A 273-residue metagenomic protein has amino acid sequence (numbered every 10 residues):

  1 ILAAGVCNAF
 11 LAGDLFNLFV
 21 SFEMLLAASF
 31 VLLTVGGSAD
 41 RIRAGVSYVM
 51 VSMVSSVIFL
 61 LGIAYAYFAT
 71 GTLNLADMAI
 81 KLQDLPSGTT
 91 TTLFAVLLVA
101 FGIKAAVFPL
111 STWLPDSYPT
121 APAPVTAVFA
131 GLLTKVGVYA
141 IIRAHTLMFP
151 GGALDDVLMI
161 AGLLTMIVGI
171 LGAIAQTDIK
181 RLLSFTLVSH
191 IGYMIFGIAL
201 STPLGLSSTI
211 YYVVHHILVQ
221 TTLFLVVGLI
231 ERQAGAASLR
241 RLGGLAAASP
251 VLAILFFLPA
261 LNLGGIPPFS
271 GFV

Functional and structural regions predicted by a protein language model:
I1-F16, S29-V273: Hydrophobic transmembrane alpha-helices and their helix-loop junctions in integral membrane proteins
V20: Short, ordered loop/turn segments at secondary-structure junctions
E23: Short phosphate-coordinating micro-motif centered on Lys-Gly-acidic
